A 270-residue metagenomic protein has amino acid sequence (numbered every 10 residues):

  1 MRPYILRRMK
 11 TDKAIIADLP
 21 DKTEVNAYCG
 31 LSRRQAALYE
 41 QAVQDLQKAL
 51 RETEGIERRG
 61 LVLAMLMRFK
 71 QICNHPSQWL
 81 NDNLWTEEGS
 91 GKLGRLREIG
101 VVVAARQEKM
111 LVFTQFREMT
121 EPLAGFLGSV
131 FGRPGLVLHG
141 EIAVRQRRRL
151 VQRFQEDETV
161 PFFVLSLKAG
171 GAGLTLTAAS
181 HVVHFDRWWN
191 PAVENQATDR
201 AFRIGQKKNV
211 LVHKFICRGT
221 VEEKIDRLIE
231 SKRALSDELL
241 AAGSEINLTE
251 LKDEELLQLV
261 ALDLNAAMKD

Functional and structural regions predicted by a protein language model:
Y4, A49, I72-H75, V130 (+1 more regions): Conserved, well-folded catalytic cores of nucleic-acid-processing and energy-transducing macromolecular machines
Y4, W79, W85, W188-W189: A residue-identity detector for tryptophan
L6, I15-Q44, Q146, V151 (+2 more regions): SF2 helicase/translocase ATPase core recognition
A14-E40, R51-L174, E245-D270: Conserved Helicase C-terminal RecA-like lobe
D45-R51: Cytochrome P450 catalytic domain signature, combining two hallmark sequence patches
